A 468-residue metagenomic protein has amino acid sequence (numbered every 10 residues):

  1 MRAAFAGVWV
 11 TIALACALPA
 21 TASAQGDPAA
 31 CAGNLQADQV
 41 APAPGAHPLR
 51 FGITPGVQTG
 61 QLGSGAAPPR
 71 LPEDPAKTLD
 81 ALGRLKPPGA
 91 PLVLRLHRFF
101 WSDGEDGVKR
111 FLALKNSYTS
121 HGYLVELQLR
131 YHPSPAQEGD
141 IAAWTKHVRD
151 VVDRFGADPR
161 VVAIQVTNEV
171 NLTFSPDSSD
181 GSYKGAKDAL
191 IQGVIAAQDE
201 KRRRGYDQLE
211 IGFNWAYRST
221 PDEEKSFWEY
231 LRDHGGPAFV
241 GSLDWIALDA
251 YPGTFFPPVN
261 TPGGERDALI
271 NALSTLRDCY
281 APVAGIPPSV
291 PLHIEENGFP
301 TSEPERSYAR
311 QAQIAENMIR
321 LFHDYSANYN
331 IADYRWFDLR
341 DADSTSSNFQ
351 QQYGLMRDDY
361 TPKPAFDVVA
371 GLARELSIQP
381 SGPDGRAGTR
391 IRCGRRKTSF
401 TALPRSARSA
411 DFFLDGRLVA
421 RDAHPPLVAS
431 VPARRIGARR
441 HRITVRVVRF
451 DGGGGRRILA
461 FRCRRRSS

Functional and structural regions predicted by a protein language model:
M1-A4: Positively charged n-region of N-terminal signal peptides that target proteins for export
A6-A17: Bacterial N-terminal signal peptides
A22-G26: Boundary at the C-terminal end of the N-terminal hydrophobic targeting segment
A32-A37, A41-A43, P48-T54, G63 (+3 more regions): Aromatic-rich peripheral "rim/lid" segments of glycoside hydrolase catalytic domains that contact and position glycan
F51-P55, L92-L96, V125-L129, V162-V166 (+4 more regions): Hydrophobic faces of well-ordered beta-strands that scaffold small-molecule active sites in alpha/beta enzyme cores
L62-L71, P75, E105-R110, P133-L273 (+4 more regions): Active-site cleft segment of glycoside hydrolase catalytic domains centered on the general acid/base Glu
A67-D103, S117-Y118, Y123-E126: Catalytic domains of carbohydrate-active enzymes, especially glycoside hydrolases
P380-S468: Long, low-complexity serine/threonine/glycine- and acidic-rich segments characteristic of extracellular
